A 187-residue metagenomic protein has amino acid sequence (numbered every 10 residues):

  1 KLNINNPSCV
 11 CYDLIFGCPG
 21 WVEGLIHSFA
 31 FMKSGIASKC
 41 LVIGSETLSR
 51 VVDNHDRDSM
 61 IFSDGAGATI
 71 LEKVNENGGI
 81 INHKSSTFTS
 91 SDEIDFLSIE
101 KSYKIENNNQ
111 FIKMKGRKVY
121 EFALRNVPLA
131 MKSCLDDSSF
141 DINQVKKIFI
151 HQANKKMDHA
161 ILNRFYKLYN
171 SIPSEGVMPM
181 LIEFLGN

Functional and structural regions predicted by a protein language model:
K1, H55-D58, N163-F165: Short, glycine/charged-enriched secondary-structure capping and boundary segments
N5-N6, L14-K33, P128, K146-N187: Claisen-condensing/thiolase-fold acyl-transfer catalytic domains that form or cleave C-C bonds in fatty acid
N6-V10, S34-C40, D56-R57, G65-A66 (+2 more regions): Short coil/turn connectors at secondary-structure junctions
I15-G20, G44-S49, S86-F88: Acidic, glycine-rich active-site loops and adjacent beta-strand->loop/helix elements that engage anionic groups
H27-S28, I36-C40, S45-D53, A130: Non-catalytic structural scaffold of enzyme domains
L48, H55-R125, L129: Condensing-enzyme catalytic core mediating Claisen C-C bond formation in acyl metabolism
A130-K146: Phosphate/pyrophosphate-binding loops at sites that engage ATP/ADP/AMP, CoA/4′-phosphopantetheine, polyphosphate
